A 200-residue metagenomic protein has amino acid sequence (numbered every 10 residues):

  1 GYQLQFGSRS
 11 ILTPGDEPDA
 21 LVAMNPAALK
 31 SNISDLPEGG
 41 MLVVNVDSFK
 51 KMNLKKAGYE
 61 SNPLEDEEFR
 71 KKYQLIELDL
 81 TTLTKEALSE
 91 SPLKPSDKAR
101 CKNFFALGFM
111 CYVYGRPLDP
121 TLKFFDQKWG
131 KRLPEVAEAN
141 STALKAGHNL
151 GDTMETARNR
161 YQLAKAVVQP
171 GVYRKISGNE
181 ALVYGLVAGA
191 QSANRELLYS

Functional and structural regions predicted by a protein language model:
G1-R195: Active-site cofactor/cluster-binding pocket
E196-S200: Short, intrinsically disordered, charge-balanced linker/junction segments flanking boundaries in proteins
